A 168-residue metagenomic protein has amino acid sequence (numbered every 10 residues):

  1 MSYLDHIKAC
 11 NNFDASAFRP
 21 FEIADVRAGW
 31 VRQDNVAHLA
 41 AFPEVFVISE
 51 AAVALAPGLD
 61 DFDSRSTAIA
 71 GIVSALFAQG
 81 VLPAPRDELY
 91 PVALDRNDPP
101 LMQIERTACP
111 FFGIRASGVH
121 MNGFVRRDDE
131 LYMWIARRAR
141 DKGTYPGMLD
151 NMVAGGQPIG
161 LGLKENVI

Functional and structural regions predicted by a protein language model:
M1-M148, G155-N166: N-terminal leader/linker segments that precede catalytic domains of diphosphate-processing enzymes
